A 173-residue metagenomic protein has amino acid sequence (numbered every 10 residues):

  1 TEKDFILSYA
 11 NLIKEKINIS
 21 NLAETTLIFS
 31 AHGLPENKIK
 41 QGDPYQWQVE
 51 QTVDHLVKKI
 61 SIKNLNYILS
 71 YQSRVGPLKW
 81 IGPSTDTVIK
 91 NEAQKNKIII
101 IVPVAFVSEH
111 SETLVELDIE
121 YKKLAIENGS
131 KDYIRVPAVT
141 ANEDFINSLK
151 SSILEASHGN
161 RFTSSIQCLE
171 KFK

Functional and structural regions predicted by a protein language model:
T1-K173: Extended amphipathic ligand-handling, pore-lining, and cofactor/metal-binding catalytic surfaces
